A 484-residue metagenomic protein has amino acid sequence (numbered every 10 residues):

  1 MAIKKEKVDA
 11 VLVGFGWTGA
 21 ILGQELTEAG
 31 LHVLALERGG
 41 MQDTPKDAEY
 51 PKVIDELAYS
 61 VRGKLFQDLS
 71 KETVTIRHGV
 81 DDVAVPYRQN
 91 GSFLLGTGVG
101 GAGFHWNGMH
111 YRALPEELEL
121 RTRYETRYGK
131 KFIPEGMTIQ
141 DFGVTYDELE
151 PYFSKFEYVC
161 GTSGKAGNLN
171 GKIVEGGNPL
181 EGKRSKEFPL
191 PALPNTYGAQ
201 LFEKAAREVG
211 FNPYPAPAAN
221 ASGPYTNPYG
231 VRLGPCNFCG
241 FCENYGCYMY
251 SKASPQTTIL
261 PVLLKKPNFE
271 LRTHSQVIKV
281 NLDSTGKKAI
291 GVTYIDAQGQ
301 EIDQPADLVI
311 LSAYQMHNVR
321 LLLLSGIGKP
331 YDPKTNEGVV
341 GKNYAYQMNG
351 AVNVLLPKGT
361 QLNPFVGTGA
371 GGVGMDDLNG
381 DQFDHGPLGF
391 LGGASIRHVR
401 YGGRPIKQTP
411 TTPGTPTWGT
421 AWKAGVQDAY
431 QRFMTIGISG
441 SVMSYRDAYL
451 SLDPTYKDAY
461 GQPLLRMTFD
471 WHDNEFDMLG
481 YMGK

Functional and structural regions predicted by a protein language model:
I3-T18, L34: Beta1/beta-strand and adjacent pyrophosphate-binding region of the FAD-binding site in flavoprotein oxidoreductases
L12, G16-W17, L193, Y197 (+1 more regions): Residue-level detector of alpha-helix initiation sites
E25-E28, H32, G39-E56, K266 (+2 more regions): Glycine-rich loop(s) and the adjacent beta-strand/alpha-helix scaffold that form part
G40-L65, G96-N107: Conserved N-terminal glycine-rich FAD pyrophosphate-binding loop of Rossmann-like flavoproteins
T44-A48, N107-M109, E116-R121, P224-P228 (+1 more regions): Short, solvent-exposed loop/turn and secondary-structure capping segments
S60-V61, L65-T73, P86-Q89, M109 (+1 more regions): Conserved redox-cofactor binding core of oxidoreductases
H78-W106, H110-R121, E125-T126, I133 (+3 more regions): FAD cofactor-binding and catalytic pocket of flavoenzymes
